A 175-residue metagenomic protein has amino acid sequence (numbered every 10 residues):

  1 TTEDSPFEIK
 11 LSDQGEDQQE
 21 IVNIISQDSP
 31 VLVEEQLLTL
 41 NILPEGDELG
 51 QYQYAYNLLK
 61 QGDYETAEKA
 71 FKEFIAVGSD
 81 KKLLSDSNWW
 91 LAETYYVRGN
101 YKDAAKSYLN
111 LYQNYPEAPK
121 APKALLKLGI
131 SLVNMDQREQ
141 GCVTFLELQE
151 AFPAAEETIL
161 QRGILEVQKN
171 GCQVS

Functional and structural regions predicted by a protein language model:
T1-Y54: Acidic, proline-/serine-/threonine-rich low-complexity intrinsically disordered segments
V77-L83, N114-K120, E150-Q161: Short solvent-exposed coil/turn linkers within tandem alpha-helical repeat scaffolds
